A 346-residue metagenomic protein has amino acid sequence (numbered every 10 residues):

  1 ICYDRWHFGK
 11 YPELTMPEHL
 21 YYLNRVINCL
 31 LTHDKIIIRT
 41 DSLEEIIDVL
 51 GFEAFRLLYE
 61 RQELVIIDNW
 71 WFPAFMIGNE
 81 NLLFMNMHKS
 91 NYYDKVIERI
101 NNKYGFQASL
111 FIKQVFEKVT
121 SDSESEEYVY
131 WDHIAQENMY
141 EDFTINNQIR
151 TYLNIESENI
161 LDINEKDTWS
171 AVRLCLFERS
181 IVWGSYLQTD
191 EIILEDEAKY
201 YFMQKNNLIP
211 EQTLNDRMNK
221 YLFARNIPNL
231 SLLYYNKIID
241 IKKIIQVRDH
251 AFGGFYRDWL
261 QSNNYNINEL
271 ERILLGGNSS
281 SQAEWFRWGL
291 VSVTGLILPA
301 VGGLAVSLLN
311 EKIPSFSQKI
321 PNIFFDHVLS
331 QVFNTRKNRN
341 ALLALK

Functional and structural regions predicted by a protein language model:
I1-Q246: Contiguous patches in non-transmembrane
M16, Y22, N263, P299-V301 (+1 more regions): Alpha-helix initiation/capping motif
A54, A74, A108-S109, V119 (+12 more regions): A sequence-composition feature that detects small, non-aromatic residues
I209, Q318-K346: Membrane pore-forming effector domains from diverse proteins
T213-Q282, T335-R339, L343: Membrane-active amphipathic alpha-helices
E269-Q331: Membrane-inserting effector segments that mediate pore formation, membrane fusion, or transient membrane insertion
